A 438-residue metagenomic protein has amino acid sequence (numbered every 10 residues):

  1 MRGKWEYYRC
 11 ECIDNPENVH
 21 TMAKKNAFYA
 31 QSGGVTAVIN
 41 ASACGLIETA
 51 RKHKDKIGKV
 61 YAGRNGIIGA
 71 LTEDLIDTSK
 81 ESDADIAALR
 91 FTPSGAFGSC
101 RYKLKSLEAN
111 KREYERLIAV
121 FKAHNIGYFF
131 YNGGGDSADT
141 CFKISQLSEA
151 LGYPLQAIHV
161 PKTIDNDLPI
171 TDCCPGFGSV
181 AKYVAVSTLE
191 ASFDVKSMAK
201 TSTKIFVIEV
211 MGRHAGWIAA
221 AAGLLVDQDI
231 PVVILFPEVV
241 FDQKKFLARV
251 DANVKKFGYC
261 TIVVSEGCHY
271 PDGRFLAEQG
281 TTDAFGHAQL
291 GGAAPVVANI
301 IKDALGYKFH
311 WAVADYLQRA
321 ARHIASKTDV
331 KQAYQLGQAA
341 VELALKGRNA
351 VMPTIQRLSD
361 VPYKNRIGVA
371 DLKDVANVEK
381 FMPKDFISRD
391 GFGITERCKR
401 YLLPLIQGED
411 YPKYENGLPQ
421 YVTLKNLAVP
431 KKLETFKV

Functional and structural regions predicted by a protein language model:
A23-L75: N-terminal phosphate-binding or glycine-rich loops at protein starts, especially the Walker A/P-loop of NTPases
S32-G34, G63-I68, R101-Y102, G134-G135 (+5 more regions): Short, ordered loop/turn segments at secondary-structure junctions
T36-L46, A70-L71, E113-E115, G135-K143 (+5 more regions): Short glycine/serine/threonine-rich phosphate/pyrophosphate-binding segments that cradle anionic phosphate groups
E73-G127, D136-S137, L189: Glycine-rich oxoanion-binding loops at beta->alpha junctions
V120, Y131-G133, C141-P154, I158 (+1 more regions): Accessory alpha-helical/coil subdomains and C-terminal extensions that flank or cap enzyme catalytic cores
A277-V438: C-terminal non-catalytic interaction/assembly regions of soluble proteins
